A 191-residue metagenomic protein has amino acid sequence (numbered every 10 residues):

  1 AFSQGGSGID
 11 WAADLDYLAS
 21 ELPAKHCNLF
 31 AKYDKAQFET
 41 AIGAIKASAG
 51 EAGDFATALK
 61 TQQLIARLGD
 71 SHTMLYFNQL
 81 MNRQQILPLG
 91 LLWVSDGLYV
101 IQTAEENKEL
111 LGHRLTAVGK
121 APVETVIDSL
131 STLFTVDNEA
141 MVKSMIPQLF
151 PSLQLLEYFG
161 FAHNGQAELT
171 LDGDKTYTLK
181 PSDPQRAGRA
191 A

Functional and structural regions predicted by a protein language model:
F2-A191: Flexible, low-complexity junctional segments that flank or bridge functional domains
